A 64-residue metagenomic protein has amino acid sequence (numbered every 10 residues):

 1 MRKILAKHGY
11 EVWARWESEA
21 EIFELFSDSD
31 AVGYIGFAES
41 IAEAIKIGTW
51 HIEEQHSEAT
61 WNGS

Functional and structural regions predicted by a protein language model:
M1-I22: Short N-terminal "domain-start" leader segments that mark the transition from disordered tails or signal peptides into
A6-G9, E43, E54: Intrinsically disordered, low-complexity regions enriched in Ser/Pro/Gly/Gln/His and often acidic
D28-E43: A short, exposed loop/beta-hairpin motif centered on an aromatic-Gly-Thr core
A44-G48: Stable alpha-helical structural segments in soluble proteins, enriched in small hydrophobic residues
T49-N62: Short arginine-rich
